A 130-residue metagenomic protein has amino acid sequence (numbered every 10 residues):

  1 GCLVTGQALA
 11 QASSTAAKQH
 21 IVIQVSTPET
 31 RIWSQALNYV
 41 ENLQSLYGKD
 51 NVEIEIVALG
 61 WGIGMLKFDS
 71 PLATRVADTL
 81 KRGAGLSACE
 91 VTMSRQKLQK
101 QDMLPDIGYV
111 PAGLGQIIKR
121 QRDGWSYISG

Functional and structural regions predicted by a protein language model:
V4, A8-G130: Secreted/extracellular ectodomain signature
